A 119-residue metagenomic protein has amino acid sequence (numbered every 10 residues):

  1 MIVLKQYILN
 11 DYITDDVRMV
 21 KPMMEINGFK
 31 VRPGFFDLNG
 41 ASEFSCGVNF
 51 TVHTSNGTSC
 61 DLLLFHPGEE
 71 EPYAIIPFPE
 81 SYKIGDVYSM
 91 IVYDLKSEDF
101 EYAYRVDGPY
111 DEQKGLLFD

Functional and structural regions predicted by a protein language model:
I2-S45, Y73-A74, K83-V87, D94-D119: The feature marks proteins involved in alpha-glucan
C46-F50: Structural beta-strand segments of beta-rich domains
H53, I91-Y93: Surface-exposed loop and edge beta-strand positions of immunoglobulin-like domains
T54-S59: Short proline/glycine-enriched turn/loop motifs at strand-loop junctions of beta-rich domains
D61-L63: Beta-strand signatures of extracellular beta-sandwich domains
F65-E71: Change "in extracellular beta-sheet-rich domains … of secreted and cell-surface proteins" to "in beta-sheet-rich domains
